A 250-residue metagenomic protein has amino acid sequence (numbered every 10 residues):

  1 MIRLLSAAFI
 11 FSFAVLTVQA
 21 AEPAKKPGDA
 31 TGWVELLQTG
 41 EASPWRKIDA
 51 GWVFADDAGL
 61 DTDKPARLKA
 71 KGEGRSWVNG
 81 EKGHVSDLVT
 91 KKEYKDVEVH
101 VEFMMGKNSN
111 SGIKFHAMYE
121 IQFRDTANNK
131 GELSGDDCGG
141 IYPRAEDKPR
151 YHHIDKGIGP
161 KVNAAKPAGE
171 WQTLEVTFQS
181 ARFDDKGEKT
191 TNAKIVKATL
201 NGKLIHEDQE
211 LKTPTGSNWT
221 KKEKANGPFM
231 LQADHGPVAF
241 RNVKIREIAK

Functional and structural regions predicted by a protein language model:
M1-L4: Positively charged n-region of N-terminal signal peptides that target proteins for export
S6-L16: Bacterial N-terminal signal peptides
A20-K250: Carbohydrate-interacting regions of secretory-pathway proteins
